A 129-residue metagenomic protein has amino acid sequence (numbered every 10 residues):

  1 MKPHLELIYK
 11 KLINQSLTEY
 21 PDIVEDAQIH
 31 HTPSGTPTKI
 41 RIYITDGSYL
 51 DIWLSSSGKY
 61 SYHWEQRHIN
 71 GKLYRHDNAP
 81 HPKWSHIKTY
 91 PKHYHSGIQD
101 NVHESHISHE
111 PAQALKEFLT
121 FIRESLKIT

Functional and structural regions predicted by a protein language model:
M1-Y49, S55-G58, I128: Negatively charged, low-complexity tracts enriched in Asp/Glu with abundant Ser/Thr
Y20, T36, A79-H81, Y90 (+1 more regions): Intrinsic-disorder/low-complexity coil detector
L54-S55, E65: Surface loops and adjacent helix of pleckstrin homology
H63-H106: An exposed acidic His-Trp-rich patch
I98-T129: Well-ordered alpha/beta subsegment
